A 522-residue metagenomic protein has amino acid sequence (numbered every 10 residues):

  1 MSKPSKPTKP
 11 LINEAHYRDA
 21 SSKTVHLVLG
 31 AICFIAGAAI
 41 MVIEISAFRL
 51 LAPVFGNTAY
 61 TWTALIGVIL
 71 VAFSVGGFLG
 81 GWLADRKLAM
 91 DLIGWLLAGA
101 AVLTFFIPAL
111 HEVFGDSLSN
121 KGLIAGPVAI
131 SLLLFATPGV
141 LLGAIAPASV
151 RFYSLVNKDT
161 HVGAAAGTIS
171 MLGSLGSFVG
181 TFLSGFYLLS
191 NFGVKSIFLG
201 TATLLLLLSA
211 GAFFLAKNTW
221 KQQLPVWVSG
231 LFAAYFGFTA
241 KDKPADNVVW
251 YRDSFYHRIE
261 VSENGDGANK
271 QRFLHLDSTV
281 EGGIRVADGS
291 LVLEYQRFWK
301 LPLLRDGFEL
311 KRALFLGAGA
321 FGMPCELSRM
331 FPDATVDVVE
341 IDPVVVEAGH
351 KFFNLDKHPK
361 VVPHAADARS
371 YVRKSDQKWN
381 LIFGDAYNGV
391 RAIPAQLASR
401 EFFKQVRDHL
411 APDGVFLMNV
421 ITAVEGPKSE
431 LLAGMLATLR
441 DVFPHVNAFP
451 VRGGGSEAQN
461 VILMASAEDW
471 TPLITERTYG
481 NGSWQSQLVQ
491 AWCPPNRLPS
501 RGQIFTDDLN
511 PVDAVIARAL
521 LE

Functional and structural regions predicted by a protein language model:
S2-R252, E260-Q271, L276-I284, K300 (+9 more regions): Alpha-helical transmembrane segments of multi-pass membrane proteins
E260, A467-E522: SAM/dcSAM-binding transferase cores
R285-R297: Conserved SAM-binding loop and adjacent beta-strand
S456-A458, L498: A structural signal for short secondary-structure junctions
